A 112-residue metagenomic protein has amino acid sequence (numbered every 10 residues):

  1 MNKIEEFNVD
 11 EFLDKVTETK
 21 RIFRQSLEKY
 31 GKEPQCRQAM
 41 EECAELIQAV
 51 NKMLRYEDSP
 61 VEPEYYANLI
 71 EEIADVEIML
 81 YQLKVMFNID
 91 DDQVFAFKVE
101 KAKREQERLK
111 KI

Functional and structural regions predicted by a protein language model:
N2-I73, E77-I112: Flexible "arm" and connector segments at domain edges
